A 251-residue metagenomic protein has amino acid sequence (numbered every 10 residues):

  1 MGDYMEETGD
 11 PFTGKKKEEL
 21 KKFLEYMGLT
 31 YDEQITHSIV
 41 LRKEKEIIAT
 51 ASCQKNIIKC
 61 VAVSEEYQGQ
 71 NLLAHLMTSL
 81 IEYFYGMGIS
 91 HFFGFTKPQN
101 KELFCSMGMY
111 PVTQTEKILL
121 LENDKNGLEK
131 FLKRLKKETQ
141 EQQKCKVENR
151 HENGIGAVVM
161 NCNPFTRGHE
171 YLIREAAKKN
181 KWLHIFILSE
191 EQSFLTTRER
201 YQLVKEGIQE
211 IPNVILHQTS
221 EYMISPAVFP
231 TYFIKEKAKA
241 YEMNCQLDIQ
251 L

Functional and structural regions predicted by a protein language model:
M1-E33: Short amphipathic alpha-helix that is part of the acyltransferase structural core
T36, I58, N153: Short coil/loop residues immediately preceding or within conserved phosphate-binding loops of NTP-utilizing enzyme
V40, K45-A62: Conserved beta-strand in the GNAT
C60-H75, M87: Conserved glycine-rich acetyl-CoA-binding loop
G69-E82, S106, H169-R174: Conserved acetyl-CoA-binding loop-helix of GNAT-fold acetyltransferases
F84-K97: Conserved GNAT acetyl-CoA-binding A-motif
T96, F104-M109, Q114-L251: Nucleotidyltransferase catalytic core that binds NTPs
